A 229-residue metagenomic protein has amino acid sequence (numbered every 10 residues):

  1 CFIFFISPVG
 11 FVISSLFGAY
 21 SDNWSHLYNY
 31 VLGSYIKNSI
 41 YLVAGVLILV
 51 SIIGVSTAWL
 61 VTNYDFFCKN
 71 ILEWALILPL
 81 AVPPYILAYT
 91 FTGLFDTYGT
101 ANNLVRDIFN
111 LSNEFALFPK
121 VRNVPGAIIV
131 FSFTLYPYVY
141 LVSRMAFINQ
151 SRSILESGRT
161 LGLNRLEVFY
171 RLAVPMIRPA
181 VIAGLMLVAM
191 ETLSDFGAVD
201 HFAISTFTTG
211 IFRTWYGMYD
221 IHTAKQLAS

Functional and structural regions predicted by a protein language model:
C1-A19, Y30-I148, M176-F196, A224-S229: Membrane-water interface segments at the C-terminal ends of transmembrane alpha-helices in multi-pass inner-membrane
D22-H26, E73, N103-N110, R152-T160 (+2 more regions): Short amphipathic alpha-helical coupling elements at transmembrane boundaries
F67, L163-N164: Short coil/turn motifs that cap or connect alpha-helices
G93, L193-Y219: Glycine-rich helix-loop "coupling/hinge" segments at transmembrane-helix boundaries in multipass transporters
P137, E167-V168: Helix-loop-helix "hairpin" substructures at the membrane interface of multi-pass membrane proteins
L155-E156, H222, Q226: A broad detector of short, well-ordered amphipathic alpha-helices that serve as recognition/interaction surfaces
L161-L163, P175: Glycine/proline-centered hinge or cleavage motifs at structural transition points of membrane proteins
